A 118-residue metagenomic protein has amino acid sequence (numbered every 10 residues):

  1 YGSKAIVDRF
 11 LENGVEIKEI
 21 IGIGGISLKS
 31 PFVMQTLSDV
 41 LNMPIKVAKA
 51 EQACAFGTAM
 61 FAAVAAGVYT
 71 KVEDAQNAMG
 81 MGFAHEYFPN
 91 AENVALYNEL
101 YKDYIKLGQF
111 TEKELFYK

Functional and structural regions predicted by a protein language model:
Y1-K118: Glycine/Thr-rich phosphate-binding loops that ligate phosphate moieties of nucleotide and other phosphorylated ligands
